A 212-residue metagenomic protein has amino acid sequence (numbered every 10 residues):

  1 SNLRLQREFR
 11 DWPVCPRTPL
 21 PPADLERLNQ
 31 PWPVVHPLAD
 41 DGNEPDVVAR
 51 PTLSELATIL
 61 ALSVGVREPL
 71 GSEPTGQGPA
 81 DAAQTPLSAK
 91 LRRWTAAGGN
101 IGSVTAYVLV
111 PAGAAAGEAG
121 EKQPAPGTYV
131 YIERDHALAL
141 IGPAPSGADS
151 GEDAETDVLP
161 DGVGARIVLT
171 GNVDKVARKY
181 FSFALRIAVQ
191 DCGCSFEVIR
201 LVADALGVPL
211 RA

Functional and structural regions predicted by a protein language model:
S1-A212: N-terminal accessory segments that position/regulate proteins before the catalytic core
